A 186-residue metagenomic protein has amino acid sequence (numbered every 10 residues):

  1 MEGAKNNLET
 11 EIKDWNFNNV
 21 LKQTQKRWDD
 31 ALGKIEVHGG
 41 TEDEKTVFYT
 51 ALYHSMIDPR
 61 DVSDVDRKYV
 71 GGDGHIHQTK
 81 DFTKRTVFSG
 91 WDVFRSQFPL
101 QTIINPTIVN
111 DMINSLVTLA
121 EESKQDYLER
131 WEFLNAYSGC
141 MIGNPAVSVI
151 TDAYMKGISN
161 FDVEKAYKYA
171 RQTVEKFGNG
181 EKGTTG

Functional and structural regions predicted by a protein language model:
M1-K84, T118, Q125-D126, S159-G178: Acidic/polar, glycine-enriched structural segments that form the non-catalytic walls/loops of the carbohydrate-binding
R27-A31, D92-V93, L128-R130, A146: Short acidic (Asp/Glu) and glycine-rich catalytic loops that position anionic groups and cofactors
G39, T83, L100-N105, F133-L134: Hydrophobic alpha-helical bundle architecture
D43-E44, T83-D92, S138-A146: Secondary-structure capping and boundary motifs in well-ordered enzyme cores
F48-D64, S89-V109, T151-G157: Alpha-helical support elements that line or immediately flank enzyme active sites and cofactor-binding pockets
I108-D111, S115-G186: Active-site cavity-forming subdomains of large catalytic enzyme subunits
